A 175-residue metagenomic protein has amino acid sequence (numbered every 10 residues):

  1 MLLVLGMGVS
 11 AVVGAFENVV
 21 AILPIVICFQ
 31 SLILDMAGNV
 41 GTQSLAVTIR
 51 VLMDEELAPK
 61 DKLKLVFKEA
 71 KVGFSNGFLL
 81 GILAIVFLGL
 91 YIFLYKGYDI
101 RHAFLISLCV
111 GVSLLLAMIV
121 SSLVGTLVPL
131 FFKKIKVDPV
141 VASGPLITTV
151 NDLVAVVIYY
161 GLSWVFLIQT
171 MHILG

Functional and structural regions predicted by a protein language model:
M1-V120, L127-P139, T149, L162-G175: Alpha-helical transmembrane segments and their membrane-interface boundaries that form or gate the permeation pathway
L123-V124, V154: Residue positions within transmembrane alpha-helices of multi-pass solute transporters
T148-Y159: Alpha-helical transmembrane segments that form the membrane-embedded catalytic/substrate-binding core of multi-pass
